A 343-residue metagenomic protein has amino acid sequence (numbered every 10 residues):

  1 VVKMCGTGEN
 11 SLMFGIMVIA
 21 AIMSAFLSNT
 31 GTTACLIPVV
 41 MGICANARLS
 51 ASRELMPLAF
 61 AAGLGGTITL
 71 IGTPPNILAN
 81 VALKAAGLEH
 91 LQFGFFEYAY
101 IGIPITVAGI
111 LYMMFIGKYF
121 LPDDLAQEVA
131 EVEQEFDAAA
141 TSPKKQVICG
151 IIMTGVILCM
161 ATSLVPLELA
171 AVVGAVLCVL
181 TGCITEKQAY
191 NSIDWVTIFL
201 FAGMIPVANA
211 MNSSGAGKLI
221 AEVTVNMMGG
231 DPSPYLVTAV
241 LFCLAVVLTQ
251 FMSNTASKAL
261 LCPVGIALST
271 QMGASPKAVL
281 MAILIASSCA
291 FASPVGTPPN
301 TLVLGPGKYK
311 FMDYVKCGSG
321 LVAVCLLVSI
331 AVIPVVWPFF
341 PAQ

Functional and structural regions predicted by a protein language model:
V1-S50, S192-M272: Membrane-embedded alpha-helical segments and adjacent helix-loop junctions characteristic of multi-pass solute
T7, N46-A61, G65-L78, A82-Q134 (+2 more regions): Juxtamembrane and boundary regions of transmembrane helices in multi-pass small-molecule transporters and channels
N10-V18, T32, L55-M56, A99-I103 (+6 more regions): Hydrophobic alpha-helical transmembrane segments
M13-V18, L58-T69, P75, E133-A139 (+4 more regions): Small-residue-rich segments of transmembrane alpha-helices in multi-pass membrane proteins, especially helix faces
I19-S28, A59-I71, L158-L164, C243-N254 (+1 more regions): Transmembrane alpha-helix interface/packing and boundary motifs in multi-pass membrane proteins, characterized by
F26-T33, I103-V107, V165-A175, T224-V237 (+1 more regions): Structural signature of hydrophobic alpha-helical transmembrane segments
N29-L36, L70-I77, L167-L169, M252-G265 (+1 more regions): Transmembrane helix boundary and interhelical junction motifs in multipass membrane proteins
E97-E222, T238, L321-V322, L326 (+1 more regions): Hydrophobic transmembrane alpha-helices of multi-pass small-molecule transporters
